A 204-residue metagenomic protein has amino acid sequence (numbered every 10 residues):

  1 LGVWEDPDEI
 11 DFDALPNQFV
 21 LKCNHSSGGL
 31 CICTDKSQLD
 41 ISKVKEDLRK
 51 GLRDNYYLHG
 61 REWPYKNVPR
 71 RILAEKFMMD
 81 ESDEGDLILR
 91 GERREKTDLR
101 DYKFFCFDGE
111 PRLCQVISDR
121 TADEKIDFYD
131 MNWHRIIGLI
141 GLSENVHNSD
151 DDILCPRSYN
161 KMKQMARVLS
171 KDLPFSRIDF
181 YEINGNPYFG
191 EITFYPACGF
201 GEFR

Functional and structural regions predicted by a protein language model:
L1-I41, K50-W63, P69-R71: A conserved helix-loop-beta module that forms one wall/lid of the active-site cleft in ATP-utilizing catalytic domains
W4, H25, K76-M78, C106-D108 (+1 more regions): Short, flexible loop/turn elements at secondary-structure junctions
A14, C106-F107, E182: Generic beta-strand structural signal
I32-C33, D123-Y129, G199-F203: A short, polar/proline- and glycine-enriched secondary-structure boundary/capping micro-motif
V44-N145: Phosphate-binding site of ATP-dependent enzymes
N67-V68, I88, I126-P187: A long amphipathic alpha-helix within ATP-dependent nucleotide-binding catalytic cores
Q164, E182-R204: C-terminal active-site "lid" helix and adjoining low-complexity regulatory extension at the edge of ATP-using catalytic
